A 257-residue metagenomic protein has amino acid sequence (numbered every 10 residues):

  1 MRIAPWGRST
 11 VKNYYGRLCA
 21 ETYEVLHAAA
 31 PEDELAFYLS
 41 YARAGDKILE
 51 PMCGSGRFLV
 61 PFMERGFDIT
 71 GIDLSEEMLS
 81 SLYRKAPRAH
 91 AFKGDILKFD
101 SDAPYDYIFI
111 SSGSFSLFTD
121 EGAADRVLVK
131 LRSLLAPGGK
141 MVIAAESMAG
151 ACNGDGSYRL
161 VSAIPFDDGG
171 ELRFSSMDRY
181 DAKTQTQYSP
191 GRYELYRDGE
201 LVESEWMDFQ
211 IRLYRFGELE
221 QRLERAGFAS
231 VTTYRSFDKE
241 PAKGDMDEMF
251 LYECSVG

Functional and structural regions predicted by a protein language model:
R2-D46: Conserved class I S-adenosyl-L-methionine
G45-G54: Conserved class I S-adenosyl-L-methionine
G56-K98: Class I SAM-dependent methyltransferase SAM/SAH-binding core
L97-Y107: A short acidic, Gly/Pro-enriched loop at the edge of an enzyme's catalytic core that lines a small-molecule cofactor
D106-G122: A short SAM/SAH-binding and catalytic strip from SAM-dependent methyltransferases
D125-P137: A short glycine-rich, Lys/Arg-flanked "PGG" loop and its adjoining helix->strand segment in the class I
V142-G217: SAM-dependent methyltransferase
Q210-G257: C-terminal lobe and adjacent flexible extensions of AdoMet/dcAdoMet transferase-like proteins
